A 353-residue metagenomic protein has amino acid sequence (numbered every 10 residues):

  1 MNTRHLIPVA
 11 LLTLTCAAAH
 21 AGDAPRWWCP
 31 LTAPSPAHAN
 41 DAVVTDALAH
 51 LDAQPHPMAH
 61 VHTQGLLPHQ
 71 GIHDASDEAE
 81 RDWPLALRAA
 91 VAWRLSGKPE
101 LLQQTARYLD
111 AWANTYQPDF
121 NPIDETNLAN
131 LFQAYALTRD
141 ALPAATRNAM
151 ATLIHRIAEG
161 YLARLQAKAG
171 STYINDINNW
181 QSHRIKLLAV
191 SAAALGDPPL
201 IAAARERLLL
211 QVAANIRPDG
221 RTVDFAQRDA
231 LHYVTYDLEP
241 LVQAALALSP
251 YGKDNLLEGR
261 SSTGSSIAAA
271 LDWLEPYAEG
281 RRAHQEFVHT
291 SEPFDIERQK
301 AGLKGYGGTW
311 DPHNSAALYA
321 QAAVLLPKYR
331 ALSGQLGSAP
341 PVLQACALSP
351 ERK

Functional and structural regions predicted by a protein language model:
M1-I7: Bacterial N-terminal signal peptides that target proteins for export
P8-T15: Bacterial N-terminal signal peptides
A21-I174, S182, A247-S249, G259-K353: Extracellular glycan-targeting catalytic surfaces
R88, L187-L188: Short, hydrophobic/aromatic alpha-helical segments in well-folded domains
I154-R184, S191-P198, R205-A214: Extended amphipathic alpha-helical interaction segments
H183-K186, Y236: Short gly/pro-enriched beta-turn/loop segments at secondary-structure junctions
L195, P199-Q285: Long, repeat-rich segments with strong aromatic
